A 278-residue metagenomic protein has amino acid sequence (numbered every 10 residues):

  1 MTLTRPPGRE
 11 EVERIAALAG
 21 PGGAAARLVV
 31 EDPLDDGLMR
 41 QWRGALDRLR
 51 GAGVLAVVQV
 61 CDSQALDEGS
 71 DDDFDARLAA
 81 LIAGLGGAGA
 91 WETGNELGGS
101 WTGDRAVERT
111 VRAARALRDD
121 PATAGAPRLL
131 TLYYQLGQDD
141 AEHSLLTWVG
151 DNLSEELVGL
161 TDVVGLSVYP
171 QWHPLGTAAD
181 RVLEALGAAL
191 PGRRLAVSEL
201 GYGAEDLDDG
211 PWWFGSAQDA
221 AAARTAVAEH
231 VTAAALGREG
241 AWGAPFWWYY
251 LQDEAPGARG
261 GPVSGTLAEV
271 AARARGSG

Functional and structural regions predicted by a protein language model:
M1, G23-R27, G53-V57, A88-E92 (+4 more regions): Structural preference for beta-strand elements that scaffold enzyme active sites
T4-A19, Q41-W42, S70-A83, D140-E155 (+1 more regions): Short, acidic/polar
R5, D32-L34, D62-Q64, L97-G99 (+4 more regions): Active-site-proximal loop/turn and secondary-structure-junction residues that shape catalytic pockets, frequently
E11-G84, G103-L132, G176-L195: Aromatic-lined substrate-binding rim segments of carbohydrate-active enzymes
V58, A88-G89, N95, L130-Y134 (+2 more regions): Aromatic- and acid-rich polysaccharide-binding/catalytic face of secreted or lumenal carbohydrate-active enzymes
R77-A106, L129-L136, V168, W242-Q252: Active-site groove signature of glycoside hydrolases
A88-G89, A196-D206, G210-G278: Substrate-binding cleft of secreted/luminal carbohydrate-active enzymes
L97, W101, A113-A116, G125-E142 (+3 more regions): Flexible, surface-exposed loop/gating regions in the mature catalytic domains of secreted/periplasmic hydrolases
